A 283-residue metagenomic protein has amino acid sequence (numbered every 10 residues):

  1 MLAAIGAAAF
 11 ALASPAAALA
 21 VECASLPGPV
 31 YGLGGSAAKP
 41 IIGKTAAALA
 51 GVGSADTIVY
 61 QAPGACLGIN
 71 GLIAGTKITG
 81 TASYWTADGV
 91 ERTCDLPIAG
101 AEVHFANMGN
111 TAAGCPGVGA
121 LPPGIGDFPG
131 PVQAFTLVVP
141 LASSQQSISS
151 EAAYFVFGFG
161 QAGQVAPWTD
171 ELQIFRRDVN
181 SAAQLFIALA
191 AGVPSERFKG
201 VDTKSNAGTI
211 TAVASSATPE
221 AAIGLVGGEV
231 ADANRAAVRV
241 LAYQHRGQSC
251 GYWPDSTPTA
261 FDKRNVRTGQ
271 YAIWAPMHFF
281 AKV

Functional and structural regions predicted by a protein language model:
M1-A7: N-terminal export and membrane-targeting signals
A8-A18: C-terminal segment of classical bacterial N-terminal signal peptides
L19-F157: N-terminal segment of the mature folded domain
A20-G28, T45-A48, S54, A166-T169 (+1 more regions): Extracellular/periplasmic juxtamembrane helices and adjacent flexible linkers that interface with membrane partners
V30, F135, L172, A221-I223 (+1 more regions): Residue-level detector of short, conserved catalytic/binding motifs and their immediate flanks
Y31-L33, Q173-R177, F279-A281: Short hydrophobic beta-strand segments
C66-T76, A82-G130, V179-V283: Flexible, solvent-exposed loop/hinge segments that line or gate ligand/substrate-binding clefts
G130-G208: Extracytoplasmic ligand-binding site segments that recognize negatively charged/polar headgroups
